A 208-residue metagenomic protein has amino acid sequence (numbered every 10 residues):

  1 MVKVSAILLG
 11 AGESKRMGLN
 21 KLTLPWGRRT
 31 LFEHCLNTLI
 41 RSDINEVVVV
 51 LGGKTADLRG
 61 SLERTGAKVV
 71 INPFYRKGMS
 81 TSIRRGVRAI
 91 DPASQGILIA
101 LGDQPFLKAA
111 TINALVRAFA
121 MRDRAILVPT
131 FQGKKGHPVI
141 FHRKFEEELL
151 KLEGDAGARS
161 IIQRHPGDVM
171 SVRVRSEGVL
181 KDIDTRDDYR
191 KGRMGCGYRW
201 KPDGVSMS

Functional and structural regions predicted by a protein language model:
V2, E147, K151-S208: Conserved alpha/beta core of the MobA/IspD/sugar-nucleotide pyrophosphorylase nucleotidyltransferase superfamily
V2-L51, A56: N-terminal glycine-rich phosphate-binding loop and ensuing alpha1 helix
L9-A11, V50, A100-L101, P129-T130 (+1 more regions): Short beta-strand segments
G12, D103, T185: Active-site glycine-centered loops adjacent to acidic/histidine catalytic or metal-binding residues that shape
P25, F106, V139-I140, S171 (+1 more regions): Short aromatic/basic micro-patch
W26, V70-N72, P129, V172-V174 (+1 more regions): Hydrophobic residues at beta-strand termini and immediately following loops that shape nucleotide-binding pockets
E33-G96, R117: Conserved N-terminal catalytic core of the sugar/cofactor nucleotidyltransferase
R76-L150: Conserved beta-loop-beta/alpha segment of the NTase-like Rossmann-fold superfamily that binds/positions NTPs
